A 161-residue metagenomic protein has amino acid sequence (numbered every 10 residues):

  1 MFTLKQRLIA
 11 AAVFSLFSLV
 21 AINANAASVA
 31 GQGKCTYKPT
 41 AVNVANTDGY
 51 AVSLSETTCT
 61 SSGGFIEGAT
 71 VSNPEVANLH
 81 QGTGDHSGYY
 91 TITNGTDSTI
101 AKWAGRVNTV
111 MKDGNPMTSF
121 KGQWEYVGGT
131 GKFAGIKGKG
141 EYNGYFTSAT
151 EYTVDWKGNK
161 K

Functional and structural regions predicted by a protein language model:
F2-A11: Bacterial N-terminal signal peptides that target proteins for export
T3, A21-N23: Generic N-terminal leader/processing signal
A11-V20: Bacterial N-terminal signal peptides
N25-K161: Beta-strand-enriched cores of mature, soluble protein domains
